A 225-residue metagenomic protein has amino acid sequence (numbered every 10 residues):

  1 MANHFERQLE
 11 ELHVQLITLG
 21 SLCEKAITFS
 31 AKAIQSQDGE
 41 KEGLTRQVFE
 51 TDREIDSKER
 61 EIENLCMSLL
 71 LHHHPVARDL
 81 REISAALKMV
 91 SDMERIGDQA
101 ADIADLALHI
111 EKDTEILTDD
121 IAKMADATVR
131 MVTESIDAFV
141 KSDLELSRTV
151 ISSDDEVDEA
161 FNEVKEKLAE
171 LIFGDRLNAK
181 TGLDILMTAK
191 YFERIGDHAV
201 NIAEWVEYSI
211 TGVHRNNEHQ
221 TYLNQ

Functional and structural regions predicted by a protein language model:
M1-Q225: Cytosolic, long alpha-helical scaffolding segments
